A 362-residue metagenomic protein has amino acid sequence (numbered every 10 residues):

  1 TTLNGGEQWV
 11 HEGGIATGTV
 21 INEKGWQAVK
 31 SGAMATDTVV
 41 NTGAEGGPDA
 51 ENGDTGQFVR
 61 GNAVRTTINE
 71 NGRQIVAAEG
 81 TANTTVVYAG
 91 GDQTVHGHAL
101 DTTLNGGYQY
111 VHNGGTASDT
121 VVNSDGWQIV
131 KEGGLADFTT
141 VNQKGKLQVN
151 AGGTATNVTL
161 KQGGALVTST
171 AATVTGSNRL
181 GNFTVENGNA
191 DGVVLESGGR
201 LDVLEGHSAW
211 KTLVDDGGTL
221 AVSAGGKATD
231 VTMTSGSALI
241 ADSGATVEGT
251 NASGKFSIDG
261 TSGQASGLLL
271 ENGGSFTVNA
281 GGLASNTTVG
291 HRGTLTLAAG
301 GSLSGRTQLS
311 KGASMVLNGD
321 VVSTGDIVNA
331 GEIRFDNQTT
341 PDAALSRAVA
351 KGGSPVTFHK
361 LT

Functional and structural regions predicted by a protein language model:
T1-T362: Extracellular beta-strand-rich, repetitive "passenger/adhesive" scaffolds that bind or process carbohydrates
